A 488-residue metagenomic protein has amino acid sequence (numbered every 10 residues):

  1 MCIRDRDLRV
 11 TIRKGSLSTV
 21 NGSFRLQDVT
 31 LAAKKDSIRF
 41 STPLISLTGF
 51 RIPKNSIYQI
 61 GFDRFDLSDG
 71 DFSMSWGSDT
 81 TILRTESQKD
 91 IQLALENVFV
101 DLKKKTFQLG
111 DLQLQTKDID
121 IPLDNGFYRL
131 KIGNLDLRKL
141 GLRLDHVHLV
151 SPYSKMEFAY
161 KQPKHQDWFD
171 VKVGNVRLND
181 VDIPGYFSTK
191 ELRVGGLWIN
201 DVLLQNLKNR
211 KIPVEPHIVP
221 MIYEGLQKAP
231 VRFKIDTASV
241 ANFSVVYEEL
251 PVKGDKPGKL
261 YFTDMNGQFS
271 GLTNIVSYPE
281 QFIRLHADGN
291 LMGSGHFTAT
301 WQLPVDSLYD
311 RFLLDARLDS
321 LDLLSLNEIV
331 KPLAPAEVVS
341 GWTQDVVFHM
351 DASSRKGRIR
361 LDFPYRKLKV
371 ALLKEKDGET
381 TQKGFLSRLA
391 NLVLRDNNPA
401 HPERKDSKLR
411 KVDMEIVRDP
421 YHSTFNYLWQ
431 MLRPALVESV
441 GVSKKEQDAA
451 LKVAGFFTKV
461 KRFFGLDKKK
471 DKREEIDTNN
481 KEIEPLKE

Functional and structural regions predicted by a protein language model:
R4-G174, L178-G195, I199-L204: Terminal hydrophobic membrane-targeting helix
G22-F24, L142-R143, V245, D310-F312 (+1 more regions): Hydrophobic residues embedded in beta-strands of well-ordered beta-sheets
T30, T80, D120, Y153 (+6 more regions): Mature-chain termini and adjacent capping regions
R39, Q166-D167, K256-Y261, E337-V339: Replace "Gram-negative outer membrane beta-barrel proteins" with "bacterial and organellar outer membrane beta-barrel
R64, G196, S239, L313-D315 (+1 more regions): Residue-level detector of the transmembrane beta-barrel scaffold of outer-membrane proteins
T81-R84, L102-L109, I121-K139, L144-Y160 (+3 more regions): Interface amphipathic segments
H148-Y153, N175-R177, E191, G196-Y223 (+2 more regions): Outer-membrane beta-barrel translocator/pore domains, especially the C-terminal barrels of Gram-negative outer-membrane
P304, R317, P332-E488: Extended terminal
